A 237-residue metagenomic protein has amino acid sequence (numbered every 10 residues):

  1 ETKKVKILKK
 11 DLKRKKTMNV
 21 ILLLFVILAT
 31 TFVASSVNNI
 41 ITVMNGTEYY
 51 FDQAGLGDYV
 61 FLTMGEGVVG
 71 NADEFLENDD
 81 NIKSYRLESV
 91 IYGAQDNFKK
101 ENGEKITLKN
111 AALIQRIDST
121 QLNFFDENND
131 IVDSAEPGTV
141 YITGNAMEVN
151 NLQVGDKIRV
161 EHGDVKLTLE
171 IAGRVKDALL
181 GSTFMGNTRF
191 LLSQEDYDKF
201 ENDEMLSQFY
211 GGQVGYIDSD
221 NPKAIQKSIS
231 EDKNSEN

Functional and structural regions predicted by a protein language model:
E1-K6: Short, membrane-interfacial amphipathic segments enriched in basic
K10-K15, V132-D133: Helix-boundary and loop/linker segments of multi-pass membrane transporters
R14, M18-V20, L28-L56: Alpha-helical transmembrane segments
I41-N237: Basic-flanked hydrophobic alpha-helices used for secretion and membrane insertion
